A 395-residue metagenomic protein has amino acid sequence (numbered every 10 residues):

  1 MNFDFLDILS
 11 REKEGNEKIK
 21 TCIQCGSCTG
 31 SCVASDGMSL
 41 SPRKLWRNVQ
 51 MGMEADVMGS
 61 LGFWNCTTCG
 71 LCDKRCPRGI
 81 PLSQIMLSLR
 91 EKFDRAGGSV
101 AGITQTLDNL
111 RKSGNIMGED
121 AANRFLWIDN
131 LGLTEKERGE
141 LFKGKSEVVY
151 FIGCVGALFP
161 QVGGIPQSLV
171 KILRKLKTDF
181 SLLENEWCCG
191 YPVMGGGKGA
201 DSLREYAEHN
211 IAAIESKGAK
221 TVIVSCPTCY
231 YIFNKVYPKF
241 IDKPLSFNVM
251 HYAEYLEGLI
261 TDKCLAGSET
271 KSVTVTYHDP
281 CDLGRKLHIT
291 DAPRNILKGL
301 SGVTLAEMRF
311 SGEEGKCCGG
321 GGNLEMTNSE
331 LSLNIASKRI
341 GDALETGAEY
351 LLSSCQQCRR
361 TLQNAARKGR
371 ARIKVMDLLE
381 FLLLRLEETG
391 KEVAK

Functional and structural regions predicted by a protein language model:
M1, T21-L45, R285-I289: A broadly conserved sequence feature marking short terminus-proximal activation segments in nucleic acid-centric
M1-E14, G37-N65, C69-L71, G79-G114 (+6 more regions): Ferredoxin-type iron-sulfur electron-transfer modules in oxidoreductases and energy-metabolism complexes
I19, D36, W46-C188, P192-V224 (+3 more regions): Iron-sulfur-cluster electron-transfer modules
I19-T29, F63-D73, E186, H278 (+3 more regions): Residues immediately within or flanking Cys/His clusters that coordinate Zn2+ in small zinc-binding modules
S31-C32, R75-P77, L362: Cysteine-centered loop/knuckle micro-motif
A157-N248, D282-G299, V303-K395: Cofactor-cradling patches in redox/metallo enzymes
Y252, I260-L297: C-terminal amphipathic alpha-helical segment
